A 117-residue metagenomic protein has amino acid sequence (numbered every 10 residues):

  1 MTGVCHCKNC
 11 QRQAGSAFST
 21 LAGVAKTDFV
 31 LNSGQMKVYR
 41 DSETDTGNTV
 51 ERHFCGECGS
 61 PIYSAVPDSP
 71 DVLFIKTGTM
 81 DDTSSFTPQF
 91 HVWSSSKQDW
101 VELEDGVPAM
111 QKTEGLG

Functional and structural regions predicted by a protein language model:
M1-G117: A short Gly-Trp-Pro
